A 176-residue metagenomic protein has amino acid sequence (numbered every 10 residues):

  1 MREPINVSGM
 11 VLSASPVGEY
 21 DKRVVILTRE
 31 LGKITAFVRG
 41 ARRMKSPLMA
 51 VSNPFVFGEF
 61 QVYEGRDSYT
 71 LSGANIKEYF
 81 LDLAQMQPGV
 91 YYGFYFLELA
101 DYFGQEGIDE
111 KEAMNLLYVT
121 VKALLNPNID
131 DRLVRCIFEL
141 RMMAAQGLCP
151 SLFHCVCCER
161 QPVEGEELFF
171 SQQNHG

Functional and structural regions predicted by a protein language model:
M1-G176: Non-catalytic alpha-helical scaffolds and adjoining flexible linkers that form interface surfaces for assembly
